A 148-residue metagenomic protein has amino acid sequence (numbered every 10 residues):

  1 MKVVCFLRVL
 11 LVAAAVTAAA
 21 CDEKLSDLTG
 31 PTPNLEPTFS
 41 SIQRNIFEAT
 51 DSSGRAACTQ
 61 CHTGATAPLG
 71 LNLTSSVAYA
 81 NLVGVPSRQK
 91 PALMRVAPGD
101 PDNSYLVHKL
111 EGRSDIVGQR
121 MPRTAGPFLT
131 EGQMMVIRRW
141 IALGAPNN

Functional and structural regions predicted by a protein language model:
M1-T38, R138-N148: Post-cleavage N-terminal segment of exported redox proteins
L25-E36, S40-R44, D51-P127, E131: Solvent-exposed helix-loop boundary motif
E48, G112, R139-L143: Residues within well-ordered alpha-helical secondary structure of globular protein domains
M121-N148: C-terminal capping alpha-helices of c-type cytochrome domains
